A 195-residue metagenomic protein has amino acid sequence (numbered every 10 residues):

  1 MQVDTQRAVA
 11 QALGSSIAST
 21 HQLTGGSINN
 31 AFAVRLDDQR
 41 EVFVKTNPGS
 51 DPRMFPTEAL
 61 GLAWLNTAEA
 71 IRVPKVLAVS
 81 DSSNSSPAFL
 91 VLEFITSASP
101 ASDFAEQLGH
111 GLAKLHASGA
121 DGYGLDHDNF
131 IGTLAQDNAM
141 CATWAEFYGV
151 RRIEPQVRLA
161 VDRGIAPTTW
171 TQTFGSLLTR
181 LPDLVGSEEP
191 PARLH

Functional and structural regions predicted by a protein language model:
M1-S19: Juxta-kinase regulatory segment immediately upstream of eukaryotic protein kinase catalytic domains
T5-Q6, L62, L178: Generic structural marker for isolated residues within well-ordered, non-membrane alpha-helices of soluble domains
Q11-A12, A68, L184: Alpha-helical structural context
S16, S27, R72, P190-A192: Short beta-strand or tight-loop elements that sit immediately N-terminal to catalytic metal-binding acidic residues
H21-E146, V150: ATP-binding pocket architecture of kinase catalytic cores
N30-R35, V76, Q172-H195: Active-site acidic catalytic loop and adjacent metal/ATP-binding pocket of ATP-dependent phosphoryl transfer enzymes
A117-A120, R158, G186: Residues at helix-coil transition
I131-P182: Active-site catalytic-loop/activation-segment of kinase and kinase-like phosphoryl-transfer enzymes
